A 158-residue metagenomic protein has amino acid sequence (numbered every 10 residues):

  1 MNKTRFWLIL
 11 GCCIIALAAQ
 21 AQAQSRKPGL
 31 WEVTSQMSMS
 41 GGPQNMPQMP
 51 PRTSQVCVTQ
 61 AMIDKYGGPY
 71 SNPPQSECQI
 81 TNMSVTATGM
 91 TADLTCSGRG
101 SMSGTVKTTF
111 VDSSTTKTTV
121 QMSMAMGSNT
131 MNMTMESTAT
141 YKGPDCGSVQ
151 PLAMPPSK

Functional and structural regions predicted by a protein language model:
M1-I9: Bacterial N-terminal signal peptides that target proteins for export
N2, Q20-R26: Extreme N-terminus of proteins, especially the signal/transit-peptide cleavage junction and the first residues
L8-A16: Bacterial N-terminal signal peptides
I15-Q20, V33: Hydrophobic alpha-helical segments of integral membrane proteins
Q24-K158: Subset-of-secretome marker
